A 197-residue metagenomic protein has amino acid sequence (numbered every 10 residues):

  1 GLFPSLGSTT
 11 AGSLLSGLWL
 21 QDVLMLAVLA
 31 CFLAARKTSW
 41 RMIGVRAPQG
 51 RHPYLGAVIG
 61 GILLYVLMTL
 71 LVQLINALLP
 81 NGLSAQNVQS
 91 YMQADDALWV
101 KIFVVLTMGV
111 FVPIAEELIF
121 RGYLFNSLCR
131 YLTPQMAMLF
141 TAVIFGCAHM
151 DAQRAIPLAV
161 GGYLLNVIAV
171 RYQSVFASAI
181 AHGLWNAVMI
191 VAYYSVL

Functional and structural regions predicted by a protein language model:
G1-L18, K37-V112, R130: Juxtamembrane helix-loop-helix connectors linking adjacent transmembrane helices in multi-pass membrane enzymes
G12-C31: Selective recognition of hydrophobic, aromatic-rich stretches within alpha-helical transmembrane segments of polytopic
Q21-M25, V104-M108, L158-L165: Hydrophobic core segments of transmembrane alpha-helices in multi-pass, intramembrane catalytic enzymes
A30, Q73, G122, N126 (+2 more regions): Transmembrane alpha-helix boundary and packing residues in multipass membrane permease domains and related
C31-W40, I168-Y172: Structural signal for the C-terminal ends of transmembrane alpha-helices and the immediately following loop
R51, A115-F140, V170-S174: Membrane-interface helix/loop boundary segments of multi-pass membrane proteins
I114-I119, Y123-L124, D151, L184 (+1 more regions): Active-site His/Glu-centered metal-binding helix of metallohydrolases
Q135-L197: Functionally important transmembrane alpha-helices
